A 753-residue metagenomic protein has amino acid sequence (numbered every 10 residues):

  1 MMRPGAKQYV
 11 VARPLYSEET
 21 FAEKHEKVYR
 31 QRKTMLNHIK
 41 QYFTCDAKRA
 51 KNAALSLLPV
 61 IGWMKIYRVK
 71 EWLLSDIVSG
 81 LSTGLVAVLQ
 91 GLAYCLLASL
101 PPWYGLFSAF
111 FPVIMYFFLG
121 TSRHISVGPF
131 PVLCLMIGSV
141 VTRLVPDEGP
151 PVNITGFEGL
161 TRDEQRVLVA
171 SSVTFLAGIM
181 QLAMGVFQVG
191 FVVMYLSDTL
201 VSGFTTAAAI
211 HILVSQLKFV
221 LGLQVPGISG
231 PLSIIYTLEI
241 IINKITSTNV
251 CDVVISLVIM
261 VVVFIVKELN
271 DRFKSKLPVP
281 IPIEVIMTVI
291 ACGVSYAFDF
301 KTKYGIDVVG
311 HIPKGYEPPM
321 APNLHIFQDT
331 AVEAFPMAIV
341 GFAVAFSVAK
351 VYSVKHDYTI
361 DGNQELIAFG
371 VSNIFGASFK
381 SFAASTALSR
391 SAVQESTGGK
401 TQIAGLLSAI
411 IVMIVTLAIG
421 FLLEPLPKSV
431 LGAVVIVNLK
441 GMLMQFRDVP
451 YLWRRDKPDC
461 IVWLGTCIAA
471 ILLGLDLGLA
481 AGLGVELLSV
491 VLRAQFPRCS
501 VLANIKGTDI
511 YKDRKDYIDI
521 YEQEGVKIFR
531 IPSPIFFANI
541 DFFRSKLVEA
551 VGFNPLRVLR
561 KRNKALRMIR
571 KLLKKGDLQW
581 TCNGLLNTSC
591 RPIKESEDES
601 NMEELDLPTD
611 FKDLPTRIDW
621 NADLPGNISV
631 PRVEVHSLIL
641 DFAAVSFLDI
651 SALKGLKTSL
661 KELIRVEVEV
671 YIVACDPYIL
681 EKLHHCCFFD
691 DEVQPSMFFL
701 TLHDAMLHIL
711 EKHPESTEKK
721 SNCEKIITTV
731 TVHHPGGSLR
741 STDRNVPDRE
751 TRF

Functional and structural regions predicted by a protein language model:
M1-R49, R560, K564-W620, H713-F753: Intrinsic-disorder signature of long, low-complexity extramembrane regions of polytopic membrane transport proteins
M1-T508, Q523, L556, G655-T658 (+5 more regions): Transmembrane helical cores of multi-pass ion-transport proteins
K27-V28, G441-C686, R752-F753: The feature marks cytosolic C-terminal regulatory regions of anion transporters and related permeases
L200, N373, S533-F536, A644-F647 (+3 more regions): Conserved beta-strand elements of beta-rich interaction domains across eukaryotes, especially beta-propellers
L388-S389, K561-A565, D676-P677, P695 (+1 more regions): Short Gly/Ser/Thr- and Asp/Glu-enriched loop/turn motifs at secondary-structure junctions
D691-I709: Short acidic-hydrophobic, aromatic-tinged amphipathic segments that line or gate anion-handling sites
